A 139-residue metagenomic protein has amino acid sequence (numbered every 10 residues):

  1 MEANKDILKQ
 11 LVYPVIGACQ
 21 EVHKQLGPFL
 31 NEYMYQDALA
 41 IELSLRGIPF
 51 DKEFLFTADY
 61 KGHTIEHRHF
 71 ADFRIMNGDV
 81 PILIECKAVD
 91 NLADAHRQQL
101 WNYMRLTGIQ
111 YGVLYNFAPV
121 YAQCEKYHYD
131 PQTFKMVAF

Functional and structural regions predicted by a protein language model:
M1, V137-F139: Non-catalytic C-terminal interaction segments of nucleic acid-processing enzymes
M1-L26: Interdomain/boundary linker segments immediately adjacent to catalytic/signaling cores
Q25-D79, V120-Q123, Y127-Q132, F139: Active-site metal-binding core of divalent-cation-utilizing nuclease and nuclease-like domains
H63-W101: Mid-chain, well-packed structural core segment of small domains
C86-M136: Nucleic-acid nuclease catalytic cores
